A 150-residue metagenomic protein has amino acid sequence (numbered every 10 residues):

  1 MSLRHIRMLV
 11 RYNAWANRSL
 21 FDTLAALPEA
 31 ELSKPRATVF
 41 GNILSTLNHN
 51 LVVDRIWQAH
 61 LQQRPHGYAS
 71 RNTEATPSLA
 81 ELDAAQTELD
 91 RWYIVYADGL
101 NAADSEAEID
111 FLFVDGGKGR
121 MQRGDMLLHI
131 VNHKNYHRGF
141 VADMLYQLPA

Functional and structural regions predicted by a protein language model:
M1-R7: Basic/polar N-terminal segments that are highly enriched at the extreme N-terminus, encompassing both cleavable
I6, N17, L79, Q86-D90 (+1 more regions): A structural signal for well-ordered alpha-helical scaffolds and beta->alpha junctions
R7-N72, V114-A150: Short, contiguous alpha-helical
W15, F40, E88-W92, D110: Short amphipathic alpha-helical surface micro-motifs
R64-E106: Helix-adjacent hinge/juxtasegments
W92-L128: A mid-sequence interfacial segment
